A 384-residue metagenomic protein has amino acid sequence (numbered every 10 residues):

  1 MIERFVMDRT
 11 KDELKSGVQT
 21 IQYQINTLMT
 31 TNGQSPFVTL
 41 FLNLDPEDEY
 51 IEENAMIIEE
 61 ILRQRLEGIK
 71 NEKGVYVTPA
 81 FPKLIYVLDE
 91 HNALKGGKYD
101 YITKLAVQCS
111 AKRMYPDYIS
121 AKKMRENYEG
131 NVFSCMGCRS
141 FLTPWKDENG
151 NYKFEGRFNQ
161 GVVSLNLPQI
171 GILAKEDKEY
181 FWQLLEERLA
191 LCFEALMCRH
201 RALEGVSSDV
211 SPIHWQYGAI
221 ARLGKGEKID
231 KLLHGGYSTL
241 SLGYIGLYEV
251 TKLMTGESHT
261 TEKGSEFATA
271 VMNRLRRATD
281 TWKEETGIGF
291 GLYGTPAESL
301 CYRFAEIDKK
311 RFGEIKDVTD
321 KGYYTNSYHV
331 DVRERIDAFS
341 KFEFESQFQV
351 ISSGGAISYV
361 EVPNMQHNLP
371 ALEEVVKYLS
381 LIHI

Functional and structural regions predicted by a protein language model:
M1-G236, E257, T261-I382: Conserved catalytic cores of very large enzyme subunits
G236-V250: Conserved phosphate/anionic-ligand binding catalytic regions in large, soluble enzymes, centered on
L247, H383-I384: Intervening/peripheral non-core polypeptide segments
E249-E257: Well-ordered alpha-helical scaffold segments within catalytic/enzyme domains
